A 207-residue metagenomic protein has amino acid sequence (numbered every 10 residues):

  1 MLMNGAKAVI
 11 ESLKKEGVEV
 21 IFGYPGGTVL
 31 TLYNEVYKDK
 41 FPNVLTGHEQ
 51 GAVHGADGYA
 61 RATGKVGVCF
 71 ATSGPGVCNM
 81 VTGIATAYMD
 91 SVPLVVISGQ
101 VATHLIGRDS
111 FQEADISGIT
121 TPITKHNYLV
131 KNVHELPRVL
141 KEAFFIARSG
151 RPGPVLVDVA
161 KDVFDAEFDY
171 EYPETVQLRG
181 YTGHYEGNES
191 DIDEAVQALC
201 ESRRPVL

Functional and structural regions predicted by a protein language model:
M1-V206: N-terminal alpha/beta PP-like core and its mobile active-site loop of ThDP/TPP-dependent enzymes
